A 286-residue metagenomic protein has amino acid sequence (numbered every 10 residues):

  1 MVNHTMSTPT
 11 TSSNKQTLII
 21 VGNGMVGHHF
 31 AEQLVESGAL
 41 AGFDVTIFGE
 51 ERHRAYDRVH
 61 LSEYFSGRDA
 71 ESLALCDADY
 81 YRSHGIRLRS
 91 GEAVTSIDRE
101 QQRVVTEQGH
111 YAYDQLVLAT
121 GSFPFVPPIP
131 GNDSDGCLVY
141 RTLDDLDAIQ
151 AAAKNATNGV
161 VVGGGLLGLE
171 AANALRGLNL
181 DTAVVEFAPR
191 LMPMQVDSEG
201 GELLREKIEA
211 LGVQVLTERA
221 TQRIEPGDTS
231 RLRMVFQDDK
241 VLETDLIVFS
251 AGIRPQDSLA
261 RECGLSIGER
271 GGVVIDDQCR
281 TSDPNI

Functional and structural regions predicted by a protein language model:
S7-I86, A172-Q195: Beta1-alpha1 glycine-rich phosphate/pyrophosphate-binding loop at the start of Rossmann-like nucleotide-binding domains
M25, H29, R52, S122-P124 (+4 more regions): Residue-level detector of alpha-helix initiation sites
L73, N158, G168-R223: Rossmann-like dinucleotide-binding cores of NAD(P)H-dependent redox enzymes
S90-Q101, T217-S230: A conserved short coil-to-beta-strand element within the FAD-binding core of flavoproteins
T106-Q115, Q237-L246, S282: Core beta-strand elements of the Rossmann-like FAD/NAD(P) dinucleotide-binding domain in flavoenzyme oxidoreductases
T120-L178, I275: Glycine-rich dinucleotide-binding loop and its adjacent helix/turn
D133-K154, R233, V241-I286: FAD-site-proximal beta/loop scaffold in flavoenzymes
